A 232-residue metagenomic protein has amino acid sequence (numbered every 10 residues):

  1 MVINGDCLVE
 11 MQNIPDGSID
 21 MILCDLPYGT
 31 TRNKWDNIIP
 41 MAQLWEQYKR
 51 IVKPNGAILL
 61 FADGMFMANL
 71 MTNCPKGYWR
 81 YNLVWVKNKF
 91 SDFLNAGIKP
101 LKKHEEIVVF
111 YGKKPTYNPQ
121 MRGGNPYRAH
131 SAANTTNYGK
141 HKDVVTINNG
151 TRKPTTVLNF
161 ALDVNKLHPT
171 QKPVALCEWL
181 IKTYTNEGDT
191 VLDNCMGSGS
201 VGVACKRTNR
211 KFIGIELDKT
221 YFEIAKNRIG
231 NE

Functional and structural regions predicted by a protein language model:
M1-G214, T220-I224: Core catalytic lobe of class I
K226-E232: Short, conserved SAM-binding/catalytic segment of Class I S-adenosyl-L-methionine-dependent methyltransferases
